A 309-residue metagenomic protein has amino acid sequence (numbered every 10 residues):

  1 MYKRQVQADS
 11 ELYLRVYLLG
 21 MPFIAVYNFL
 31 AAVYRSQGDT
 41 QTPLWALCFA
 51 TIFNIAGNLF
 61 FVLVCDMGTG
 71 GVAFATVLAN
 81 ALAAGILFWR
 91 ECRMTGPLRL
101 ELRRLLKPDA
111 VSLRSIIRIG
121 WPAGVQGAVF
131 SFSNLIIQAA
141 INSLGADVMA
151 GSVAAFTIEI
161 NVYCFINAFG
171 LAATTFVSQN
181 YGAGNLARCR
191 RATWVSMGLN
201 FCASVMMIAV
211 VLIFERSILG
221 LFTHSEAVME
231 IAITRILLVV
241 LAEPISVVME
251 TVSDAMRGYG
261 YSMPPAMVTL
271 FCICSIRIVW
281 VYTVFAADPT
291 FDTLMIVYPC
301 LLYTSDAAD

Functional and structural regions predicted by a protein language model:
M1-Q5, Y303-D309: Conserved small/polar residues in nucleotide/adenosyl-binding loops
K3-A73, L78-N80: Hydrophobic transmembrane helix module of multi-pass membrane transport proteins
K3-E11, R15, M206-M229, I233: Short membrane-interface helical motifs at transmembrane helix boundaries in multi-pass membrane transporters
K3-R4, F60-M67, A128-T157, N161 (+3 more regions): Helix-terminus/linker motif at the lipid-water interface of multi-pass membrane proteins
Q5-D9, T69-G70, V111-I119, I141-I160 (+3 more regions): Interfacial/gating helices of multi-pass transporter permease domains
I24-P43, G151-F214, S246-V268: Small-residue-rich hydrophobic transmembrane alpha-helices
Q41, T51-G85, E215, E230 (+2 more regions): Membrane-interface helix-loop junctions in multi-pass transport and translocation proteins
T76, L87-F130: Interhelical loop/hinge segments that connect adjacent transmembrane helices in multipass membrane
